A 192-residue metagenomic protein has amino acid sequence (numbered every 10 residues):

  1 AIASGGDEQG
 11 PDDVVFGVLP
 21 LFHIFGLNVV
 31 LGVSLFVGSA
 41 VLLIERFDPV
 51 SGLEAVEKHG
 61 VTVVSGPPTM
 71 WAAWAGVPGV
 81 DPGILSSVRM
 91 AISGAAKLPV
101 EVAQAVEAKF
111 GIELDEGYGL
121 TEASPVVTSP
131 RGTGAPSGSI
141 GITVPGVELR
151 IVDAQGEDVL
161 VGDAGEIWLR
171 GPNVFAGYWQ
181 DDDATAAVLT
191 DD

Functional and structural regions predicted by a protein language model:
A1-V14, F22-V63, V77: Conserved AMP-binding/adenylation subdomain of ANL enzymes
F36, L53, K58-G66, A72-P136 (+2 more regions): Gly/Ser/Thr-rich phosphate-binding loop
D48, D153-Q155, D181, T185: Acidic/polar helix N-cap motif
P67-P68, P172-N173: Beta->alpha turn/N-cap motifs
G111, N173-D192: Conserved ANL (AMP-binding/adenylate-forming) active-site segment centered on the GW(Y/F)…HTG consensus within
G138-V144, D158, V188-D192: Short Gly/Pro-enriched turn/cap motifs at secondary-structure boundaries
R150-W168, A187-V188: Conserved beta-loop-beta connector loops within the AMP-binding
